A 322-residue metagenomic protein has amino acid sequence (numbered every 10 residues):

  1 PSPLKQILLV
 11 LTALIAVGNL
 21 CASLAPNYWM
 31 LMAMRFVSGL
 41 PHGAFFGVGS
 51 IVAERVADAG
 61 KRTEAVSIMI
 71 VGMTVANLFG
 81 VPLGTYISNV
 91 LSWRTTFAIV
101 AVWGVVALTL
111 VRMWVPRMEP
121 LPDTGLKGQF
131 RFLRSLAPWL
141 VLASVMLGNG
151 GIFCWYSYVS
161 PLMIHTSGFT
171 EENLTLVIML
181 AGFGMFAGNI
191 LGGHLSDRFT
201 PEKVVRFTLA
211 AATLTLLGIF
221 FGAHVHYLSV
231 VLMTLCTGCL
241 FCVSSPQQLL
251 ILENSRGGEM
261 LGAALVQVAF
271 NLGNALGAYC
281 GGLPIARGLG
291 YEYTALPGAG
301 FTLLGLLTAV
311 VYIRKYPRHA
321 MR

Functional and structural regions predicted by a protein language model:
P1-L4, G188-T200, I285-A286: Helix-to-loop junctions at the C-terminal end of transmembrane segments in multipass secondary transporters
P1-P26: Conserved MFS/SLC helix-loop-helix module at the cytosolic interface between two early adjacent transmembrane helices
P3, L24-M30, G168, G222-A223: Helix-breaking motifs and short loop linkers at transmembrane-helix boundaries and internal kinks in secondary membrane
L14, G18-C21, W29-S38, Y227-L235: Paired small-residue
Y28, M34-G72: Cytoplasmic helix-loop-helix junction between adjacent transmembrane helices in 12-TM secondary transporters
M30, A59-K61, S67-M113, Y158 (+1 more regions): Helix-loop-helix hairpin linking two adjacent transmembrane segments in secondary transporters
E202-Q247: C-terminal transmembrane helical hairpin of 12-TM major facilitator-type secondary transporters
N254-Y291, G298: A late C-terminal transmembrane helix in Major Facilitator Superfamily
